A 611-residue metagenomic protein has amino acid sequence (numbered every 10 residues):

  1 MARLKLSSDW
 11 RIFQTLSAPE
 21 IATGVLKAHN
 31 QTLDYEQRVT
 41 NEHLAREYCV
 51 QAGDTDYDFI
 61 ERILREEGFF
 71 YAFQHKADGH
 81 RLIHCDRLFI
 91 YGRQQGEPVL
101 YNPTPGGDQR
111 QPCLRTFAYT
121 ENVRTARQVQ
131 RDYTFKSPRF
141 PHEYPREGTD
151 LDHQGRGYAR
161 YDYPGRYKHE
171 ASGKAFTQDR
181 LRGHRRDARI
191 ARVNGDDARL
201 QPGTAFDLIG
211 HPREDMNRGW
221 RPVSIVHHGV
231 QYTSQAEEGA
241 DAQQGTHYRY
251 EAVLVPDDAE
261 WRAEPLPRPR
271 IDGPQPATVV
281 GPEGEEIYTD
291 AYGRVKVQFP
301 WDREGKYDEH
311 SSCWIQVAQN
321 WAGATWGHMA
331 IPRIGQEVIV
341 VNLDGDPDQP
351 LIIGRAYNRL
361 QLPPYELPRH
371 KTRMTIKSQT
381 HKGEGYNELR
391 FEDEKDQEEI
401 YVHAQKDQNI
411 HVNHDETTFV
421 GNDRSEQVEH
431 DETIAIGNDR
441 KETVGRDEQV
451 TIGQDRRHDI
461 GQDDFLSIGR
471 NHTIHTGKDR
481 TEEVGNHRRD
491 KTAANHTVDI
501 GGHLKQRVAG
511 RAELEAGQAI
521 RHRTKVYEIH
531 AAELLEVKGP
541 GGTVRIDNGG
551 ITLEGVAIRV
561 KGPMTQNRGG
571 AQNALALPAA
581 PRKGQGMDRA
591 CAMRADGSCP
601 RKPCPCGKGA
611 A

Functional and structural regions predicted by a protein language model:
M1-E20, A242: Beta-strand-rich assembly/attachment modules of structural machines
A2-L6, L88-P98, L360-P363: Short, charged/polar, Gly/Pro-enriched secondary-structure boundary elements
S7-T15, R46-V50, Q319, A324-T325: Second-shell loop/turn segments in exported
L16-H43, E47-D257: Extended, domain-scale alpha-helical bundle/helix-rich regions
F69, H84-C85, I271-G539, R545: Structural signature for extended repeat/solenoid scaffolds and their inter-repeat hinge/linker regions, spanning
L82, R93-Q95, K525-A611: Intrinsic-disorder/coil detector with helix-boundary
E147-G155, H169, F176, R369 (+4 more regions): Long, low-hydrophobicity, solvent-exposed regions enriched in small/turn-prone and acidic residues
R213-A277, I353-R359, P368-M374, G569 (+1 more regions): Acidic, low-complexity/disordered segments
